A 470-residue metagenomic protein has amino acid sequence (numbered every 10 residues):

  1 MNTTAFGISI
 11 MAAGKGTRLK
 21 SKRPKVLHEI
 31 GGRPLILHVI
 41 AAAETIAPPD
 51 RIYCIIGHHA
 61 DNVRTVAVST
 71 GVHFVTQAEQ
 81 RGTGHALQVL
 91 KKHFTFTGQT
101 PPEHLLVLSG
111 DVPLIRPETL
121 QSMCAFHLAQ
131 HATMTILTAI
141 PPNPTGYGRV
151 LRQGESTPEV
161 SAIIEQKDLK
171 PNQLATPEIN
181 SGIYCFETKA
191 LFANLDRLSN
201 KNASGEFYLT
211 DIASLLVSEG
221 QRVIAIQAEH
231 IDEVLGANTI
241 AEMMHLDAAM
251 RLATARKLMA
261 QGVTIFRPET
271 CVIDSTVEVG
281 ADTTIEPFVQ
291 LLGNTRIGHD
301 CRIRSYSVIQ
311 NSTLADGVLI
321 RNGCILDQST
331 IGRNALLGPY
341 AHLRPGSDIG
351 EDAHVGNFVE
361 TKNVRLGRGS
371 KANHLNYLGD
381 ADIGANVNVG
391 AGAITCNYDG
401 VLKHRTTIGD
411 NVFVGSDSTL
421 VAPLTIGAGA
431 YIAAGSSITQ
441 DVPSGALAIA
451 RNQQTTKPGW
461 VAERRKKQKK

Functional and structural regions predicted by a protein language model:
M1-G7, P34-G110, L114-A125, A129 (+1 more regions): Conserved N-terminal catalytic core of the sugar/cofactor nucleotidyltransferase
M1-S21: N-terminal nucleotide-binding beta1-loop-alpha1 segment
E29, L114, C185, G236-A237: Short aromatic/basic micro-patch
I30, L108, A448: Catalytic metal- and UDP-sugar-binding loop of GT-A-like glycosyltransferases, i.e., residues flanking the conserved
D61, I115-A203, T210-I212: Conserved core of the sugar-phosphate nucleotidyltransferase
N180-I183, S275, H404, A422: Glycine/small-residue-rich pyrophosphate-binding loop that anchors the diphosphate of NDP-sugar donors
S218-I325, N334: Extended, small-residue-rich solenoid/repeat segments and analogous flexible loops that form exposed scaffolds
R321-K470: Glycine-rich hexapeptide-repeat left-handed beta-helix
